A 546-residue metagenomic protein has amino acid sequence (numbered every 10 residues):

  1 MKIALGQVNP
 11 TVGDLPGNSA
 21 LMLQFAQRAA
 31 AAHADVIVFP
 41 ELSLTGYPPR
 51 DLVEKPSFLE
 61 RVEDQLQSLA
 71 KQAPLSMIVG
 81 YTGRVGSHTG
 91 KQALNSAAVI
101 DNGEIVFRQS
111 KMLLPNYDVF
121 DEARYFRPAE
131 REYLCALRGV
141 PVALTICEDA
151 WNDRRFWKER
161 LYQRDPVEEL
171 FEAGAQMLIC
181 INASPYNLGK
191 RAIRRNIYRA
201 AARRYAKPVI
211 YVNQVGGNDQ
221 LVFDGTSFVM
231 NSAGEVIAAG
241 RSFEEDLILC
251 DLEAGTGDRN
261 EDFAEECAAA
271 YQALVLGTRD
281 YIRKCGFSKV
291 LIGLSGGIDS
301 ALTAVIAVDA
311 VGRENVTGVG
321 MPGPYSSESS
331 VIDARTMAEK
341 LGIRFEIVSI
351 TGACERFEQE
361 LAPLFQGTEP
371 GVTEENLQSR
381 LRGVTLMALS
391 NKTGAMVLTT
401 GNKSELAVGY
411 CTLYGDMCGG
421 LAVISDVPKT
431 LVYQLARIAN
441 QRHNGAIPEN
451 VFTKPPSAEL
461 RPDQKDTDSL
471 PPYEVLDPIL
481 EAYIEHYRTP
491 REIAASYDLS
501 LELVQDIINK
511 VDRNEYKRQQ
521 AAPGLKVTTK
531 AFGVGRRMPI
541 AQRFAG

Functional and structural regions predicted by a protein language model:
M1-G293, I306-R313, G320, F345: Enzyme catalytic cores with a strong preference for nitrogen-chemistry domains
A206, S232, D258-G296, S300-G546: ATP/NTP-dependent adenylation/nucleotidyl-transfer catalytic domains that generate, transfer, or process NMP-activated
